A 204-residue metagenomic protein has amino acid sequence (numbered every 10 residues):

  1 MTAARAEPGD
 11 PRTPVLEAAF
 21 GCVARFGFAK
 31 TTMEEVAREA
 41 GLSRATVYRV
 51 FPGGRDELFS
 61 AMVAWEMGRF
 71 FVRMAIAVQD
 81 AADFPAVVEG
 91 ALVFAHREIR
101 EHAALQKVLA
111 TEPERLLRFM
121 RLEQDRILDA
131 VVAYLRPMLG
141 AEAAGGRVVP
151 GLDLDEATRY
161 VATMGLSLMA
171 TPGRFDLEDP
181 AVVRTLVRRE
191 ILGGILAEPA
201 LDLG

Functional and structural regions predicted by a protein language model:
M1-D10, F175, E198-G204: N-terminal intrinsically disordered/low-complexity leader segments
D10, P14-R25, E39, E57-Q79 (+3 more regions): Alpha-helical structural segments
V23, F28-T31, G53: Residue-level signal for the short linker/turn that defines the boundary of a DNA-recognition helix
E35-E39, V47: Append "Primarily bacterial transcriptional regulators
I76, A86-A110, D125-R126, R136 (+2 more regions): Helical hydrophobic small-molecule/effector-binding pocket
R97-E101, P137, A141, R159-E178 (+1 more regions): Amphipathic C-terminal alpha-helical segment
K107, L116-R147, D155-A162: Amphipathic alpha-helical packing segments from all-alpha helical-bundle domains
